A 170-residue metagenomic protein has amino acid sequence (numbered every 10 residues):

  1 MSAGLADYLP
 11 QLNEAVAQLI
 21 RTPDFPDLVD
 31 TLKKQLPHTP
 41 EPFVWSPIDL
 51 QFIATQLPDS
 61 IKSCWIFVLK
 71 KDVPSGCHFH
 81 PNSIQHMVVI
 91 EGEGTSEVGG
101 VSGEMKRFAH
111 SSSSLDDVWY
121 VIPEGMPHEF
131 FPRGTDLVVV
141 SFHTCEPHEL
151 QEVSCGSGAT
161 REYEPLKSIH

Functional and structural regions predicted by a protein language model:
M1-I61, G76, R107-S112, L166-H170: A short, N-terminal "cap"/entry segment at the start of jelly-roll beta-barrel domains of the cupin/DSBH fold
S2, S102-S114, P127-H170: Double-stranded beta-helix
S63-N82, E124: Conserved short histidine dyad/triad with adjacent acidic residue
C64, S83-Q85, D117, D136: Short, surface-exposed beta-edge/turn micro-motifs
P81-S102: Glycine- and acidic-residue-biased ligand/ion/polar-headgroup-sensing regions
D117-M126: Conserved SET/PR-domain catalytic core that frames the SAM/AdoMet-binding pocket
